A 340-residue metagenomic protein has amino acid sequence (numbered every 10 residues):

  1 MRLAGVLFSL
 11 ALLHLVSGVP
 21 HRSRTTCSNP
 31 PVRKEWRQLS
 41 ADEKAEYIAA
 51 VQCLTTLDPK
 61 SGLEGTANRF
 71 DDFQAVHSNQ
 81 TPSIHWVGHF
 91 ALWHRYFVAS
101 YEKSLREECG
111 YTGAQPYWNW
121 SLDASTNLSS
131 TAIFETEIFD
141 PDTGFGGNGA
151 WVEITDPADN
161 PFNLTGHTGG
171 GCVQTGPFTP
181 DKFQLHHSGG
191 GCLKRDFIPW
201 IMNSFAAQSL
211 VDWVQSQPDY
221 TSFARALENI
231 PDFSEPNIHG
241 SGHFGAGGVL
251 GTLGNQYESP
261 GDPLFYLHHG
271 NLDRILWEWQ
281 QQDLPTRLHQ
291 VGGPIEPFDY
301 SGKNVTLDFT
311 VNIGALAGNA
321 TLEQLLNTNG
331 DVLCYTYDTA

Functional and structural regions predicted by a protein language model:
M1-S23: Fungal secretory targeting signals
V19-A340: Intrinsically disordered, flexible peripheral segments
